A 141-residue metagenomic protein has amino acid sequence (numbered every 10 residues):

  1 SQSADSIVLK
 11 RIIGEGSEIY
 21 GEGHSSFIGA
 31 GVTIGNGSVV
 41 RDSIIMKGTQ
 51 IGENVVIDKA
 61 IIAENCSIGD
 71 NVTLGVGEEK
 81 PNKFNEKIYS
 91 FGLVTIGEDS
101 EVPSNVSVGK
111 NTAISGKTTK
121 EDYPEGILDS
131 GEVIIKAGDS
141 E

Functional and structural regions predicted by a protein language model:
S1-E141: Left-handed beta-helix
